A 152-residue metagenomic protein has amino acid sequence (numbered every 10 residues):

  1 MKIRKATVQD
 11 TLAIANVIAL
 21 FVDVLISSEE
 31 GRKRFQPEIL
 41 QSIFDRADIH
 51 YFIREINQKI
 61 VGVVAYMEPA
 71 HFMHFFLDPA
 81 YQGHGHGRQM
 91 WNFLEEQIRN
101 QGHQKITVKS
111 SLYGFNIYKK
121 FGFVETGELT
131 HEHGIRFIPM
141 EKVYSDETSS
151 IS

Functional and structural regions predicted by a protein language model:
K2-N16: A short beta-loop-alpha structural element at the N-terminal edge of CoA-dependent acyl/N-acetyltransferase catalytic
A15-Q41: Conserved GNAT-fold acetyl-CoA-binding loop/helix
Q41-F52, H71: A short helix-loop-beta-strand connector motif used in the catalytic cores of GNAT acetyltransferases and, in some
H50-G62: Conserved beta-hairpin
E68-A80: Conserved acetyl-CoA binding element of GNAT-fold acetyltransferases
Y81, G85-F93: Conserved acetyl-CoA pyrophosphate-binding loop and the N-cap/start of the following alpha-helix in GNAT-like
I98-S111: Conserved GNAT acetyl-CoA-binding A-motif
T107-K109, V124-P139: Conserved catalytic-core motifs of GNAT/GCN5-like acyltransferases
